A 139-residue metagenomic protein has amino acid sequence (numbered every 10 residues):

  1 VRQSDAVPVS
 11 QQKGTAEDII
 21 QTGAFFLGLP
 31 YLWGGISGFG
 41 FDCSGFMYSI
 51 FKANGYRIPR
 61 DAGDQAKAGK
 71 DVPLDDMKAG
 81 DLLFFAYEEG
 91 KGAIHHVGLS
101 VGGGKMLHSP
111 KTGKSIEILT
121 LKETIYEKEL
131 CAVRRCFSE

Functional and structural regions predicted by a protein language model:
V1-P30, E139: Intrinsically disordered, low-complexity, Pro/Ser/Thr/Asn/Gly/Ala-rich spacer/linker segments adjacent to signal
Q3-Q11, I36, D71, H95 (+1 more regions): Aromatic- and glycine-rich peptidoglycan recognition patches
V7-S10, P30-G38, Y87-E88: Second-shell loop/turn segments in exported
E17, Q21-F25, G45-S49, D75-K78 (+1 more regions): Solvent-exposed, polar/charged alpha-helical surfaces in well-ordered, non-transmembrane soluble domains, broadly
P30-A79: Catalytic cysteine-centered active-site loop
R57-R60, K91-G92, L107: Substrate-binding/catalytic groove segments of enzymes that remodel or degrade extracellular structural polymers
E88-G90, E123: Short polar/acidic secondary-structure junctions
